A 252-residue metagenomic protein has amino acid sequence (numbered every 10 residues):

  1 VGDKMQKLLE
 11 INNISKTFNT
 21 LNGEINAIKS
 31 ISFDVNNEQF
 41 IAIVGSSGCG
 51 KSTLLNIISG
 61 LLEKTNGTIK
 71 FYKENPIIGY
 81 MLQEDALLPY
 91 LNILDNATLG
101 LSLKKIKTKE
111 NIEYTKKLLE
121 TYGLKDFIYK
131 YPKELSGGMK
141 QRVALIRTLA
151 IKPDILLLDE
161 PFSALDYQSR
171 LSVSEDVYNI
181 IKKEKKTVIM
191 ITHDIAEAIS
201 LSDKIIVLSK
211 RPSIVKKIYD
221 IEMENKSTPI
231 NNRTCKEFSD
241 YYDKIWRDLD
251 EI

Functional and structural regions predicted by a protein language model:
V44-S46: The feature captures the beta-strand-to-loop junction immediately N-terminal to the Walker
S59: Helix-to-loop junction immediately C-terminal to a conserved catalytic motif
G67-I77: Conserved ABC transporter NBD signature motif
I77, K109-F127, N179: Conserved ABC ATPase "signature" region
L91-T98: Short coil-to-helix segment of the ABC ATPase nucleotide-binding domain corresponding to the Q-loop/switch region
K130-K133, I151: Conserved signature/switch motifs of ABC ATPase nucleotide-binding domains
L156-D159: Catalytic Walker B motif of ABC-type/P-loop ATPase nucleotide-binding domains
